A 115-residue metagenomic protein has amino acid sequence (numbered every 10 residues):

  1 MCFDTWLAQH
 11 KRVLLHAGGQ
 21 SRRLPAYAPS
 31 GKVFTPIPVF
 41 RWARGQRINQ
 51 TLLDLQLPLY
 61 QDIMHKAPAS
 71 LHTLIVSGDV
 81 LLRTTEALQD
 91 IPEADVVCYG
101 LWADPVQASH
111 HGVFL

Functional and structural regions predicted by a protein language model:
M1-L115: Unchanged
